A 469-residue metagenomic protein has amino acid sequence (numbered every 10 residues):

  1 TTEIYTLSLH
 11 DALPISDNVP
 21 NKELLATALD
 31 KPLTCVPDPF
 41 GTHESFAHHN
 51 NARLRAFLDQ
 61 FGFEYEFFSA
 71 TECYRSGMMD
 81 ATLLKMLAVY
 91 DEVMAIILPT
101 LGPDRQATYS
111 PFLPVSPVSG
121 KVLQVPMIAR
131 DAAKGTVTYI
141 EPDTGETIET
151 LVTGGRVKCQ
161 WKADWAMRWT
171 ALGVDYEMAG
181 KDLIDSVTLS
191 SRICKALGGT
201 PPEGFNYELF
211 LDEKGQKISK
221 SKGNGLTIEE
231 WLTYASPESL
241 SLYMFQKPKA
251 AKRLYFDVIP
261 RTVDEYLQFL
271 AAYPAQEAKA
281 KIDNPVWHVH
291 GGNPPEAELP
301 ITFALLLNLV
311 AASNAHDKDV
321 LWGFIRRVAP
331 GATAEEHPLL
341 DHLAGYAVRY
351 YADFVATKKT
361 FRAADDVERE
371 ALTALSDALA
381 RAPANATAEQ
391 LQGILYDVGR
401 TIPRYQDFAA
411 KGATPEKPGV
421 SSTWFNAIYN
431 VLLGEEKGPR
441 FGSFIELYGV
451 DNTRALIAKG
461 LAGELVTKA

Functional and structural regions predicted by a protein language model:
E3, L7-M94, S190: N-terminal Rossmann-like or analogous alpha/beta NTP/dinucleotide-binding catalytic cores that position adenine
P14-I15, L98-P99, P126-I128, L242-Y243 (+1 more regions): Short, solvent-exposed loop/turn and secondary-structure capping segments
V19, M94, P111, R327-A469: Basic, alpha-helical terminal appendages of large translation-related enzymes
P20-K31, R55-G62, G155-M167, L343-Y351: Short, compositionally biased low-complexity segments
G41, A70-C73, E177-K181, K222 (+8 more regions): Generic amphipathic alpha-helical segments used as scaffolds and interaction surfaces in large, multi-domain proteins
F63-I228: Active-site cores that bind ATP or allylic diphosphates and position pyrophosphate for catalysis
M86, S236, I428: Residue-level signal for inorganic ion chemistry
D182, V187, L197, E208-R349 (+1 more regions): Catalytic adenosine-cofactor/nucleotide-binding cores of aminoacyl-tRNA synthetases and other
